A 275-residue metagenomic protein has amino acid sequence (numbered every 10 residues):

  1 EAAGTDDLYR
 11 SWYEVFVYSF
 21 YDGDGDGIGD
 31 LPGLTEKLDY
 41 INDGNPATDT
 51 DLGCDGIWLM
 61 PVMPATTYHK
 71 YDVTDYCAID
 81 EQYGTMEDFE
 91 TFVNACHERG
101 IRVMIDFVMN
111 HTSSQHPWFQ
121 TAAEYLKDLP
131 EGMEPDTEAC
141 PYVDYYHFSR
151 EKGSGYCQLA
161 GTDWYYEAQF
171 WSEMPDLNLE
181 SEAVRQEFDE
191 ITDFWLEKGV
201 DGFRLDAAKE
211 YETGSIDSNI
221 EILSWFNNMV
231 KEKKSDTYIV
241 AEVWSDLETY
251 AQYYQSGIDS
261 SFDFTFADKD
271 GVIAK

Functional and structural regions predicted by a protein language model:
A3-Q186, E197, R204, A208-F264: Acidic/aromatic-lined carbohydrate-recognition and catalytic surfaces of CAZymes acting on diverse glycans
F188, T192: Active-site segment flanking the S-adenosylmethionine/decSAM binding pocket in AdoMet-dependent transferases
D268, V272-K275: Short, intrinsically disordered, charge-balanced linker/junction segments flanking boundaries in proteins
